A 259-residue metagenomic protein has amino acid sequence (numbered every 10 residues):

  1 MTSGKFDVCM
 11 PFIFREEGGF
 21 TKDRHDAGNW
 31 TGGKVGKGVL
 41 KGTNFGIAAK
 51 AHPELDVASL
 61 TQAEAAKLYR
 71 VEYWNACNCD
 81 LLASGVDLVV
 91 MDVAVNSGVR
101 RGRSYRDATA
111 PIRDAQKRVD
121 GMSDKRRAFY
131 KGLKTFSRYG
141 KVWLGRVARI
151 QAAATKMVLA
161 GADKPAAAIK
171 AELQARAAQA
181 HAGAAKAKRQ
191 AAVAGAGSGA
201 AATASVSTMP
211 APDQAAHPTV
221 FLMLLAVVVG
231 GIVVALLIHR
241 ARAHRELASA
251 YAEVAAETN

Functional and structural regions predicted by a protein language model:
M1-H217, F221-G230, L236-N259: Cell-wall polysaccharide-cleaving catalytic domain and substrate-binding groove, primarily in peptidoglycan/chitin
